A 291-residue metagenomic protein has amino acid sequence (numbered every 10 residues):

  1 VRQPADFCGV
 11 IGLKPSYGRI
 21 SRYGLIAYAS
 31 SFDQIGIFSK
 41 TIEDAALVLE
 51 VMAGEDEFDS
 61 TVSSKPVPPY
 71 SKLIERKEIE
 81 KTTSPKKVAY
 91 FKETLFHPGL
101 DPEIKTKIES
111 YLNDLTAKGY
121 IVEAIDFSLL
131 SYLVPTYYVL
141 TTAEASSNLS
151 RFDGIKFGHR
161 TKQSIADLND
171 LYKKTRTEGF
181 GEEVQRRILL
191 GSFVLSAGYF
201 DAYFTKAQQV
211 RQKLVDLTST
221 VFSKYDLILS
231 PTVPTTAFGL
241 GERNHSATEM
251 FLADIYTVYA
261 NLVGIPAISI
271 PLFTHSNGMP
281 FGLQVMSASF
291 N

Functional and structural regions predicted by a protein language model:
V1-F32, F91-E93, A143, S230-T248: Short glycine/serine-rich loop/turn segments
R2-F7, G24-L25, L100-E103, V134-Y138 (+2 more regions): Short acidic, glycine/serine/threonine-rich loops at helix termini
A5-C8, K40-L47, K65, P102-S110 (+6 more regions): Conserved active-site and cofactor/substrate-binding residues in soluble primary-metabolism enzymes
D6-C8, P15, S30-D33, T83 (+5 more regions): Short, solvent-exposed loop/turn segments at the edges of secondary structure
I11-T106, Y111, N169-K174: A short helix-breaking turn/cap at a secondary-structure junction
D114, K118, V122, Y132 (+4 more regions): Glycine-rich, small-residue loops and helix-cap segments that act as flexible hinges at active-site edges
